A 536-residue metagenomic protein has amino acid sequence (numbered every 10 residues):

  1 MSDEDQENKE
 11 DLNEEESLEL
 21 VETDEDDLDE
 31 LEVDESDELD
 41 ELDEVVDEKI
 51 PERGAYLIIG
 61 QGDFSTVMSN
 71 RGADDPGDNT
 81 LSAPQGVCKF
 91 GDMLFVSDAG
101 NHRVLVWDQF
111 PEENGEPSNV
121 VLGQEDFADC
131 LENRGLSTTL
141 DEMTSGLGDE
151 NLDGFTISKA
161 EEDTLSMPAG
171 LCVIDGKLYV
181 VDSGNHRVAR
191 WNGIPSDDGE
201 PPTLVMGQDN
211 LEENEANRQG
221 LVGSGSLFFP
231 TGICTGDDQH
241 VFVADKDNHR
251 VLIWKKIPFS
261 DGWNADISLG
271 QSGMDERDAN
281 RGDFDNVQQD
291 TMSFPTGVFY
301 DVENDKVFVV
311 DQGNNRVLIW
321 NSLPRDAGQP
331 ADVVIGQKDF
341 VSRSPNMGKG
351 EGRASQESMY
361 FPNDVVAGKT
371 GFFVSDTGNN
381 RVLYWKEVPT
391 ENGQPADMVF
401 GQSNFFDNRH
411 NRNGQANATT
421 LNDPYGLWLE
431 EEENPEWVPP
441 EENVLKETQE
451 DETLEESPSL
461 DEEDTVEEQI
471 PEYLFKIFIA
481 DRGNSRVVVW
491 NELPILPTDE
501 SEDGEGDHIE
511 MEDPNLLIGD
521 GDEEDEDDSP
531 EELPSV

Functional and structural regions predicted by a protein language model:
S2-E7, D11, D513-V536: Long, low-complexity, intrinsically disordered segments
Q6-L42: N-terminal intrinsically disordered, low-complexity tails
V46-Q85, F110-M167, I194-T231, I257-T296 (+4 more regions): Gly/Pro-rich loop segments of beta-rich domains
K89-G91, V173-D175, T235-D238, Y300-N304 (+3 more regions): Residue-level detector of Asp-centered blade-edge/turn motifs that repeat once per structural unit in beta-propeller
M93-V96, K177-V180, H240-F242, K306-F308 (+2 more regions): Conserved beta-propeller blade signature
A99-G100, Q109, S183-G184, G193 (+8 more regions): Short loop/turn segments immediately following the C-termini of beta-strands
R103-V104, R187-V188, R250-V251, R316-V317 (+2 more regions): Structural signal for beta-propeller blades
N380, G426-P435, I470-D503: Blade-level signature of beta-propeller repeat domains, shared across WD40, Kelch, NHL, RCC1 and BNR/Asp-box propellers
